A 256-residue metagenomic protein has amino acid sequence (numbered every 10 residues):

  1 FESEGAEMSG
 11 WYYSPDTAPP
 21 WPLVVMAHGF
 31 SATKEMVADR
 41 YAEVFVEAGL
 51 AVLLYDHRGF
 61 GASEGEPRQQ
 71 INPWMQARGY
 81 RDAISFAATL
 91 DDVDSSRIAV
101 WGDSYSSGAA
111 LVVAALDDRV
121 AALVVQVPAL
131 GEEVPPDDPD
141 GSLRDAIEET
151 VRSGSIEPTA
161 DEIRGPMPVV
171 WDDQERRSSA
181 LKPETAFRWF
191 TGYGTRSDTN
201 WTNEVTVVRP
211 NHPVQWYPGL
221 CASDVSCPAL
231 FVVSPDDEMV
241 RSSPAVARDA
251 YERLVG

Functional and structural regions predicted by a protein language model:
F1-P19: N-terminal cap/lid segment of alpha/beta-hydrolase-fold proteins
P20-G29: Short beta-strand element of the alpha/beta-hydrolase
F30-E43, H57, S243-P244: The serine-hydrolase catalytic nucleophile loop
T33-K34, F60-S95, A99: Catalytic nucleophile-loop/oxyanion-hole region of alpha/beta-hydrolase and closely related hydrolase-like folds
V44-E64: Conserved alpha/beta-hydrolase
L111-Y193: Alpha/beta-hydrolase-fold enzymes
V225, F231-V233: Short beta-strand/loop motif that positions the catalytic acidic residue of the alpha/beta-hydrolase fold
E238-V246: Conserved alpha/beta-hydrolase "acid-adjacent" motif
